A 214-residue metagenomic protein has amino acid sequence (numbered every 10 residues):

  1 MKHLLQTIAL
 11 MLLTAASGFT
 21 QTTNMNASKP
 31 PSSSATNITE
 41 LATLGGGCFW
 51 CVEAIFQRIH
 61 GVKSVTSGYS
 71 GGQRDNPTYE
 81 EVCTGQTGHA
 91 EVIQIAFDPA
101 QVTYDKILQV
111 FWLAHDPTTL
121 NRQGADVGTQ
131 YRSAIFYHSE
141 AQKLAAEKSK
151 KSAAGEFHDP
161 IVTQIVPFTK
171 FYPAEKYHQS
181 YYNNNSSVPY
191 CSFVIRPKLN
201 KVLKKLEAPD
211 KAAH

Functional and structural regions predicted by a protein language model:
K2-L10: Sec-dependent signal peptide recognition, specifically the positively charged N-region followed immediately by
L5, G18-H214: Flexible coil/turn and secondary-structure edge motifs
M11-G18: Hydrophobic h-region of N-terminal signal peptides that target proteins for export in Gram-negative bacteria
